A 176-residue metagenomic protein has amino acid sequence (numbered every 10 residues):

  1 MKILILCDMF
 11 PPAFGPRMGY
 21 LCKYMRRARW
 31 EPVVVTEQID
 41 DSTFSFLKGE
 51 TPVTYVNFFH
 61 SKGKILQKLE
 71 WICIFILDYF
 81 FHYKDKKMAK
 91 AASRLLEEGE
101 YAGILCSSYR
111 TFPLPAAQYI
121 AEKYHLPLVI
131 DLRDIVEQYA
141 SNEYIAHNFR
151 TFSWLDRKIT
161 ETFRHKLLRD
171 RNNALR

Functional and structural regions predicted by a protein language model:
M1-F58: N-terminal subdomain of nucleotide-sugar transferases
K2, A102-G103: Structural motif
D8, K64-F80, E98-G99, L126-L168: Acceptor-binding helix/loop patch of EC 2.4 sugar-transfer enzymes, predominantly nucleotide-sugar-dependent
G19-K23, R27, A117-Q118, D156-T160 (+1 more regions): Short amphipathic alpha-helical segments and helix-helix/interface helices
W30, G99, R176: Structured loop/turn residues at beta-strand edges in well-structured enzyme cores
V34-L96: A conserved catalytic-core segment of Leloir-type glycosyltransferases
F81-A89, I104-Y124, I130-Y139: An aromatic- and histidine-rich active-site surface loop
A102, R164, R176: Conserved acidic residues
